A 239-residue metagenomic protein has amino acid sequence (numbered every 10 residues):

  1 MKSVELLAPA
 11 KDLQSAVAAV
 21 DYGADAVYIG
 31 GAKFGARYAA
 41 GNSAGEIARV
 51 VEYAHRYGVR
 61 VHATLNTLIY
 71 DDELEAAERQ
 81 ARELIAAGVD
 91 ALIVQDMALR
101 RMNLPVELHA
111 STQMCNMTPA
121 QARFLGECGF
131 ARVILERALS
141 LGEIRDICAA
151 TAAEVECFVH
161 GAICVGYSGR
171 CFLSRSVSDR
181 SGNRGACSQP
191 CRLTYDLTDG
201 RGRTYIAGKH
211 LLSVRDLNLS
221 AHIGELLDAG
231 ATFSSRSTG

Functional and structural regions predicted by a protein language model:
M1-N116, A120, E143-G239: Active-site pocket-lining/capping segments in soluble small-molecule metabolic enzymes
L7, L135-R137: A short linear-motif detector with a strong N-terminal bias
V106, A122-F130: Acidic/polar active-site rim loop that often engages polyanionic ligands
E127-R132, L139, A152: Extended, well-folded interaction surfaces typified by the phenylalanyl-tRNA synthetase beta subunit core
